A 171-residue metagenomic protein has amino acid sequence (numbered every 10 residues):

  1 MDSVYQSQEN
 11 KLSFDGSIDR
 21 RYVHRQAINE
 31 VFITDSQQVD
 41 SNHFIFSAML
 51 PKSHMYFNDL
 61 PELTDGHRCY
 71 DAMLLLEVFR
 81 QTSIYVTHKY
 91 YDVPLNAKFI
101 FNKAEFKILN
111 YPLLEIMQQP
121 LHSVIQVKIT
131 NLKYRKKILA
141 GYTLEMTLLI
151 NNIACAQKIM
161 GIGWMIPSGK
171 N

Functional and structural regions predicted by a protein language model:
M1-H67, G163-N171: Non-catalytic linker/capping segments at the edges of enzyme domains
I33-T34, F101-K103, Q157: Hydrophobic residues on conserved beta-strands that form the core of alpha/beta folds
V39, F99-F101, I153: A generic structural signal for short, non-catalytic loop/turn and secondary-structure boundary residues
F46-A48, A104-F106, M146, K158-I162: A structural signal for short, well-ordered beta-strand segments
A48-Y56, L95-F106: A short glycine/small-residue-enriched secondary-structure motif
Y70-N96: Active-site helix/loop of acyl-thioester processing domains in fatty-acid/polyketide metabolism, spanning hotdog-fold
K103-N151: Hydrophobic beta-sheet segments that form the core/acyl-binding groove of ACP/CoA-dependent acyl-chain-processing
G141, I150-N171: Flexible, low-complexity coil/linker segments
